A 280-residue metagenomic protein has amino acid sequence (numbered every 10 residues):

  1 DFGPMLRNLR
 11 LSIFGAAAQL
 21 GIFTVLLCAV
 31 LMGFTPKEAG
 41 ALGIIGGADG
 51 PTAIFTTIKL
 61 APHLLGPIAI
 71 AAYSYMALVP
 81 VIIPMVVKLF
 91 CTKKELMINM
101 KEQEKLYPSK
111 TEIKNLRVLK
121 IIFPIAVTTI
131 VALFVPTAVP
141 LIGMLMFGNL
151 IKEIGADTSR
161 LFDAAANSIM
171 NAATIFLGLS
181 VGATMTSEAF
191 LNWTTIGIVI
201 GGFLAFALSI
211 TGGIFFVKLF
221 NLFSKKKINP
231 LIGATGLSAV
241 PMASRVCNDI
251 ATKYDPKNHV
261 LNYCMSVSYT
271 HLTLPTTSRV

Functional and structural regions predicted by a protein language model:
F2-L26, T186-G213, S266-S268: Entry/N-cap segments of selected transmembrane alpha helices and their immediately preceding amphipathic helices
F2-P4, V87, L150-L161, V217-N221: C-terminal ends of transmembrane helices
I13-L20, T24, T35-L64, E102-T111 (+2 more regions): Alpha-helical membrane segments and immediately flanking helix-loop junctions that form or couple to the substrate/ion
L64-P80, G201-F206: Alpha-helical transmembrane segments
S74-A156: Membrane-embedded hairpin module used as a gating/binding unit in multi-pass transport and secretion proteins
V127-G213: Transmembrane helical segments that form the transport core of multi-pass membrane transport proteins
V199-T235: Extended, low-charge hydrophobic alpha-helical regions
T270-T276: Conserved small/polar residues in nucleotide/adenosyl-binding loops
